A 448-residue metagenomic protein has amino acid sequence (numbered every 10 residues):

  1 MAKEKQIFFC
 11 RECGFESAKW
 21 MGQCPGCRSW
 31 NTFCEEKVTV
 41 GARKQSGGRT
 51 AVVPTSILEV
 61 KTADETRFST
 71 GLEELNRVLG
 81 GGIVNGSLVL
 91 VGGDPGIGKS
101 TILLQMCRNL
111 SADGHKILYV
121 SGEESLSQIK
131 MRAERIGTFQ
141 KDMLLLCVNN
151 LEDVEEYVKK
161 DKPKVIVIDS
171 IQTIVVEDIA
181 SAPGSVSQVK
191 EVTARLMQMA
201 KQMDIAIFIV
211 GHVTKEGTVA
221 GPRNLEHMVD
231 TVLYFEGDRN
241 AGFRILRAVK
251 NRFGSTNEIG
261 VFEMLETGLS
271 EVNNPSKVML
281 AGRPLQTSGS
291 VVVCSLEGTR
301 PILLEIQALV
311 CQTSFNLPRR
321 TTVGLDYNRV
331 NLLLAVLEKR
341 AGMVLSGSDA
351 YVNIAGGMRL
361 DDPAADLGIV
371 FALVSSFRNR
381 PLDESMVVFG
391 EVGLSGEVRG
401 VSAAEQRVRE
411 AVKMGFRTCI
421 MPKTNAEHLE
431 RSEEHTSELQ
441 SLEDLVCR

Functional and structural regions predicted by a protein language model:
A2-E12, E16-R77, V84-G92, I97-L104 (+9 more regions): Peripheral, non-AAA+ core regions of ATP-driven protein-machinery
I117-S121: Conserved RecA-like ASCE P-loop NTPase motor core of nucleic-acid helicases/translocases
G122-Q128: Conserved Walker A/P-loop ATP-binding site and its immediately adjacent core in helicase/helicase-like ATPase domains
L144-L146: General small-molecule cofactor/ligand-binding pocket signal
